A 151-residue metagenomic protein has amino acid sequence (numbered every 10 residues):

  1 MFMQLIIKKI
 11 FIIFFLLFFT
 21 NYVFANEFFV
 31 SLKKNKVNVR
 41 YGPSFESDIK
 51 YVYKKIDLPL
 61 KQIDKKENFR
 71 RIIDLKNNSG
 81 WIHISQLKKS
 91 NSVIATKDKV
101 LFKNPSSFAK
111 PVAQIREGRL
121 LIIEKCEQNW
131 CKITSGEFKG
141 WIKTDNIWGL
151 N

Functional and structural regions predicted by a protein language model:
M1-F2, R70: Disordered, low-complexity tails and leader-like regions
F2-F11: Bacterial N-terminal signal peptides that target proteins for export
I12-I13, V23: Cleavable N-terminal signal peptides
L16-L17: Short, linear, compositionally biased motifs with a strong N-terminal bias
V23-Y41, Y51-I56, I63-N104, F108-E137 (+1 more regions): SH3-family beta-barrel domains
P43-S47: Second-shell loop/turn segments in exported
